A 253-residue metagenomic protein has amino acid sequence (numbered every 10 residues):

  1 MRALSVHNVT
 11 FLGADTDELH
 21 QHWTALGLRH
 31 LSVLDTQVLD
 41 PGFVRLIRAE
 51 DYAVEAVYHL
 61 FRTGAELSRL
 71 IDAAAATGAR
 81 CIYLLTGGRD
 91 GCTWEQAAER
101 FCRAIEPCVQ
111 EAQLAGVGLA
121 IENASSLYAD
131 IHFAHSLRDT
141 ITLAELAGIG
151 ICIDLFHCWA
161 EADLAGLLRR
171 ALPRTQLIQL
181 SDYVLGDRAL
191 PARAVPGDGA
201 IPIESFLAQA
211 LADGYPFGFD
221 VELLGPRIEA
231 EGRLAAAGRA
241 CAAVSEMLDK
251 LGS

Functional and structural regions predicted by a protein language model:
M1-G27, D72-A73, G78-R80, E106 (+4 more regions): Histidine-acidic metal/acid-base catalytic patches
V9, S32-L34, A98, D130 (+1 more regions): A generic secondary-structure micro-motif detector that highlights 1-2 residue hydrophobic/ambivalent hotspots embedded
T10-L12, D35-Q37, L60-R62, T86-D90 (+4 more regions): Active-site-proximal loop/turn and secondary-structure-junction residues that shape catalytic pockets, frequently
R29-E111, D213-F217, G225-I228: Structural motif corresponding to the early beta-alpha repeats
R45-R48, A97-E99, H135-L137, L168 (+1 more regions): Short low-complexity, flexible loop/linker segments enriched in glycine and/or proline with clustered acidic
G87-A98, A124-H132, R193: Surface-exposed cleft-lining segments at the edges of enzyme active sites
A104-I105, G118-S126: Conserved anion-binding
